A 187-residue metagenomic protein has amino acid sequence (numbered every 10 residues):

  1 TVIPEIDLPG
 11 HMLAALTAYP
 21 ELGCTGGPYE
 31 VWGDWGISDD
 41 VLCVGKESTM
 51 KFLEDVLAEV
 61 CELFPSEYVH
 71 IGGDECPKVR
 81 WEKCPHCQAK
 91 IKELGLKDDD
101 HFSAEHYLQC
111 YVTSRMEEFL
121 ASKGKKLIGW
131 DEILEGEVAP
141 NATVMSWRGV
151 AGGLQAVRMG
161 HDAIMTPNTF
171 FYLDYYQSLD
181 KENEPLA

Functional and structural regions predicted by a protein language model:
T1-K123: Substrate-binding cleft of carbohydrate-active enzyme catalytic domains
I3-P9, H70-D74, I128-W130, M145-W147 (+1 more regions): A cross-family glycoside hydrolase active-site/sugar-binding cleft signature
P20-G23, Q88, M145-W147, K181-E184: Short, hinge-like loop/turn segments at secondary-structure boundaries
L22, L42, L53, I71 (+4 more regions): Generic structural hydrophobic/aromatic packing signal, biased to beta-strands
H106, A142-T143: A generic secondary-structure micro-motif detector that highlights 1-2 residue hydrophobic/ambivalent hotspots embedded
G124, G129, L134-P140, W147-A187: Conserved alpha/beta catalytic core and glycan-binding cleft of carbohydrate-active enzymes
